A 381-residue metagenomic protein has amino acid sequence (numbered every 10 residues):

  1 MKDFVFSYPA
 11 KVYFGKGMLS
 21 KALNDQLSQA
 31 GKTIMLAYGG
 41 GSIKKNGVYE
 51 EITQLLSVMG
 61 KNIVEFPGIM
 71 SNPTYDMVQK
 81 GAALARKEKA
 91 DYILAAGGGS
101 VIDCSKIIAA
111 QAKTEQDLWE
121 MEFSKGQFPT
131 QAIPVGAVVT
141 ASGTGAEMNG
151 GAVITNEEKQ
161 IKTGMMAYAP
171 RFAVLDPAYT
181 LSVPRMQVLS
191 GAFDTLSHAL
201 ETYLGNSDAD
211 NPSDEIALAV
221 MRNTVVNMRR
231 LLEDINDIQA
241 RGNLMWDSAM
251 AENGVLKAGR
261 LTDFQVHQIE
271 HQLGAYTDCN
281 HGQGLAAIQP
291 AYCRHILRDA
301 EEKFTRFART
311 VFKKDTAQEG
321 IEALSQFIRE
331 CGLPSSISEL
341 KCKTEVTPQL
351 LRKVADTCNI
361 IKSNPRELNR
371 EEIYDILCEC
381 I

Functional and structural regions predicted by a protein language model:
M1-Y92, I337-S338: ATP/NTP phosphate-donor binding region
A10, K113-P212: A glycine/threonine-rich phosphate-anchoring loop and its flanking beta-alpha core in nucleotide/phosphate-binding
L19-L23, K44-V48, Y75-M77, S100-S105 (+3 more regions): Short glycine/serine/threonine-rich phosphate/pyrophosphate-binding segments that cradle anionic phosphate groups
I52, K80-A82, V101-E115, M148-G151: Short Gly/Thr/Asp-enriched flexible loops that form oxyanion-binding sites at enzyme active sites
A90-K106, T140-A146, Y276-C279: Glycine/serine-rich anion-binding loops at beta->alpha junctions that coordinate negatively charged ligand groups
T202, N206-A323: Active-site segments that bind and position negatively charged phosphate/pyrophosphate groups
F304, K314-I381: C-terminal charged capping/lid subdomain of soluble metabolic enzymes
